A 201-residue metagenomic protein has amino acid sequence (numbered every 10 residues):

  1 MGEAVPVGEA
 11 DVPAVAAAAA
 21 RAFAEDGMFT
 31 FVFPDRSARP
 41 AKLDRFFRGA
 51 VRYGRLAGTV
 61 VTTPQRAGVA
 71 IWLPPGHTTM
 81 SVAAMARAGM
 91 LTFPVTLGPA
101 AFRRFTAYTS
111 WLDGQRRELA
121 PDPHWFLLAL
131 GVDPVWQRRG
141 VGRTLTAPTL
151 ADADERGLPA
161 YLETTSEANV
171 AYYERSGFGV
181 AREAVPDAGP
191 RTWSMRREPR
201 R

Functional and structural regions predicted by a protein language model:
E3-A17, R21: A short beta-loop-alpha structural element at the N-terminal edge of CoA-dependent acyl/N-acetyltransferase catalytic
R36-T59: Active-site rim helix/loop that mediates acceptor-substrate recognition in acyltransferases
R55-L73, G131-D133: Conserved beta-hairpin
I71-G131, Q137, P186-A188: Conserved acyl-donor/pantetheine-binding loop and adjacent beta-alpha core of acyl/acetyltransferases and related
P123-W125, D152-T165: Conserved GNAT acetyl-CoA-binding A-motif
L128-Q137, Y161-V170, D187-A188, E198-P199: Conserved beta-strand-loop-alpha-helix junction that forms the acyl-donor binding cleft
V132, R138-A151, R175: Conserved acetyl-CoA-binding loop-helix of GNAT-fold acetyltransferases
R143, E155-G157, S166-E183, D187-G189: Conserved active-site alpha-helix within GNAT-family acetyltransferase domains
